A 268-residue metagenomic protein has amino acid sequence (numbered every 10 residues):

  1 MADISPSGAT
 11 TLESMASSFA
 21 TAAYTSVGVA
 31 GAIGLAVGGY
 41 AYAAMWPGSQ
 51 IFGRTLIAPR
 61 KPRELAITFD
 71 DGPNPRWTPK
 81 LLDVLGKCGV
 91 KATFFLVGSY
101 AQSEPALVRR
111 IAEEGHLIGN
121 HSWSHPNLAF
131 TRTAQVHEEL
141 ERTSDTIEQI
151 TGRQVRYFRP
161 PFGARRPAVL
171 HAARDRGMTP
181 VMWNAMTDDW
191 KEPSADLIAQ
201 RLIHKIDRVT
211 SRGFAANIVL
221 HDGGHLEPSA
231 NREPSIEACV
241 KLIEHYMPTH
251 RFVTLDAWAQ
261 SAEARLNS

Functional and structural regions predicted by a protein language model:
M1-A58: N-terminal membrane-anchoring alpha-helices
A44-A129, Q135, E139, S144-T146 (+1 more regions): Active-site beta->alpha N-cap acidic-glycine motif
G48-K61, K87-C88, Q102, S229-S268: C-terminal domain-boundary segment and adjacent tail
R60, V209-G213: Extracellular/periplasmic catalytic domains that process cell-envelope and extracellular macromolecules
F69, L96-G98, N120-S122, P160-F162 (+3 more regions): A cross-domain feature marking catalytic cores of carbohydrate-active enzymes and several ubiquitous metabolic/repair
R109, V136-L140, A195-L202, R232-C239: Charged helix-capping and loop-helix junction motifs
P126-T131, D189-K191, H225-S229: A short acidic, helix-capping loop that chelates divalent metal ions and anchors anionic groups
A164, L170-V209, H250-A262: His/Asp/Glu-enriched short active-site or ligand-binding loop at hydrolase and phosphoryl-transfer sites
